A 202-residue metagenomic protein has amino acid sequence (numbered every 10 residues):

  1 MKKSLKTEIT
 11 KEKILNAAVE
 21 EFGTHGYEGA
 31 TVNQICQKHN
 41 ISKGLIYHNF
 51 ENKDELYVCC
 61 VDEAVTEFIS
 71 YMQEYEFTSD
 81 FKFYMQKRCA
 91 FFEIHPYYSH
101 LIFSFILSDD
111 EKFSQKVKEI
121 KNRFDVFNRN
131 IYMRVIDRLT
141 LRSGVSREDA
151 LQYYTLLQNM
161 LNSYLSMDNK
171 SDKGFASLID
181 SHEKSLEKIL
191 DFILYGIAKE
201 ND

Functional and structural regions predicted by a protein language model:
M1-I9, N201-D202: N-terminal intrinsically disordered/low-complexity leader segments
I9, K13, A17, E21-E55 (+1 more regions): Helix-turn-helix
L15, Y57, V61, F103 (+3 more regions): Amphipathic, non-transmembrane alpha-helical scaffold segments
C59, Q73-Y98, R147-Y154: Hydrophobic alpha-helical connector segments
D62-F68: Short, basic, alpha-helical segments at the C-terminal edge of helix-turn-helix-like DNA-binding modules
I69, K112-T140, E148-Q152, N162-S163 (+2 more regions): Amphipathic alpha-helical packing segments from all-alpha helical-bundle domains
A90, R129-R134, L156, S163-D202: C-terminal peripheral helix-coil segments that are non-catalytic and often amphipathic
E93-Q115, S163-S171: Amphipathic alpha-helical segments used for helix-helix packing
